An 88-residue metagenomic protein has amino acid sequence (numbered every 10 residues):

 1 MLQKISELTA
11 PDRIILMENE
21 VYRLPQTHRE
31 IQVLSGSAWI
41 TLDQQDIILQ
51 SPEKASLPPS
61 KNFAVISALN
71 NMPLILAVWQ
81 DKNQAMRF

Functional and structural regions predicted by a protein language model:
M1-S6: A short, N-terminal "cap"/entry segment at the start of jelly-roll beta-barrel domains of the cupin/DSBH fold
D12-L16, E20, D43-S60: Short acidic-glycine-tyrosine-enriched beta hairpin
E18-R29: A short beta-loop-beta micro-motif enriched in histidine and acidic residues
T27-A38: Glycine- and acidic-residue-biased ligand/ion/polar-headgroup-sensing regions
P59-A85: Ligand-binding loop in jelly-roll beta-barrel domains
